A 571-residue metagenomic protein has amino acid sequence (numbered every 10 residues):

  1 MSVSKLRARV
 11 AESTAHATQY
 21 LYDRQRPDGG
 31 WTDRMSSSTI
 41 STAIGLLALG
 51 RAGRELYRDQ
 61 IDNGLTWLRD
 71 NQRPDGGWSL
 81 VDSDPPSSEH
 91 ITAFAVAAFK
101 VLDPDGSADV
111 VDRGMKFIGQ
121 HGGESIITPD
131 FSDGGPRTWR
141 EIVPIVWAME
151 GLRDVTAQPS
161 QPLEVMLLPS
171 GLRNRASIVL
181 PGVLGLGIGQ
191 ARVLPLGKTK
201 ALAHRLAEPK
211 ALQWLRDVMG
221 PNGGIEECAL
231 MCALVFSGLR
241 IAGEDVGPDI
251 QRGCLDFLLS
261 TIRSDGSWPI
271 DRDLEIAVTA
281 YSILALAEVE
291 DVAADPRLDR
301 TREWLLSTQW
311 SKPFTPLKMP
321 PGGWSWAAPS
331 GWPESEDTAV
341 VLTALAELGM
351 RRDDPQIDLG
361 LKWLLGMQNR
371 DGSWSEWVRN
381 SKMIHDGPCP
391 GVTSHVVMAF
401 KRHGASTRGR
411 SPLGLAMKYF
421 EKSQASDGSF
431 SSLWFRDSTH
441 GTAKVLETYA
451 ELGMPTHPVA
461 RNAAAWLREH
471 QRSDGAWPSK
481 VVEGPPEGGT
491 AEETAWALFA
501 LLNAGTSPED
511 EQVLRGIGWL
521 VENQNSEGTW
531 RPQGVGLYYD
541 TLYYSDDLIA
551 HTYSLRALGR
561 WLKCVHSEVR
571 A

Functional and structural regions predicted by a protein language model:
M1-A571: Preference for long, amphipathic alpha-helical scaffolds in soluble/luminal domains and all-alpha bundles
